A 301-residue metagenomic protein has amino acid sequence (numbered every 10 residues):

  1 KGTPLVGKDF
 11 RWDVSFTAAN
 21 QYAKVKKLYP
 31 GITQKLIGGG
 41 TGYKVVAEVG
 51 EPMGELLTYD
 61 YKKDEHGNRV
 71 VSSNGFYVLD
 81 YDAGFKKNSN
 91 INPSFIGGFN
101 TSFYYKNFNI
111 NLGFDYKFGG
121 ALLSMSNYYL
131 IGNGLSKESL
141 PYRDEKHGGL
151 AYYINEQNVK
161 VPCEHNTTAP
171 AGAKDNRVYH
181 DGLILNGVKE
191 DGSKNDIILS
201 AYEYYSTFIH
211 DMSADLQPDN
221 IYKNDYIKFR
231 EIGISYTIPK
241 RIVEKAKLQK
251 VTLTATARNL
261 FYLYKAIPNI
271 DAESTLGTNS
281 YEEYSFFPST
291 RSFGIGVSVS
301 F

Functional and structural regions predicted by a protein language model:
G2-I91, L122-A201: Conserved small-residue
P4, N90, S94-F108: Long hydrophobic segments that form regular secondary structure
L5, R11, G31, H66 (+1 more regions): Membrane-interface anchoring segments and C-terminal beta-barrel signals
V14-N20, F103, L112-Y116, L140 (+3 more regions): Transmembrane beta-barrel strands of outer-membrane/channel proteins
T17-V25, K106, K117-A121, P239 (+1 more regions): Structural signature of outer-membrane beta-barrel domains
A18-K24, P93-G97, Y116, I227-R230 (+1 more regions): Transmembrane beta-barrel architecture of outer-membrane proteins
N107-L112, R241-I242: Repeated loop/turn-to-beta-strand initiation elements of outer-membrane beta-barrel proteins
L112-G119, I221, Y226-I227: Long, contiguous hydrophobic alpha-helical segments, chiefly transmembrane helices and signal peptides
